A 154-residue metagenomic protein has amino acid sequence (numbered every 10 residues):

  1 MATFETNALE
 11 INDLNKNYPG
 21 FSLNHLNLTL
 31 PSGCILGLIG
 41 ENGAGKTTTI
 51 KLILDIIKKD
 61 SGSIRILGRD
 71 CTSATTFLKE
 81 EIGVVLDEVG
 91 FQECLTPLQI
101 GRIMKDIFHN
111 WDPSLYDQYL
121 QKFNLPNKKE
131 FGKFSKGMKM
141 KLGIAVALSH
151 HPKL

Functional and structural regions predicted by a protein language model:
M1-N15: ABC-family P-loop ATPase nucleotide-binding domain
I11-L14, F21-P31, L38, G62: Conserved beta-strand
L36-L38, I50: Short hydrophobic beta-strand immediately N-terminal to the Walker A/P-loop
E41-G45: Walker A (P-loop) phosphate-binding loop of ABC-type ATPase nucleotide-binding domains
L54: Helix-to-loop junction immediately C-terminal to a conserved catalytic motif
G62-S73, F77-L78: Conserved ABC transporter NBD signature motif
E80, L86-L142: ABC-family P-loop ATPase nucleotide-binding domains
